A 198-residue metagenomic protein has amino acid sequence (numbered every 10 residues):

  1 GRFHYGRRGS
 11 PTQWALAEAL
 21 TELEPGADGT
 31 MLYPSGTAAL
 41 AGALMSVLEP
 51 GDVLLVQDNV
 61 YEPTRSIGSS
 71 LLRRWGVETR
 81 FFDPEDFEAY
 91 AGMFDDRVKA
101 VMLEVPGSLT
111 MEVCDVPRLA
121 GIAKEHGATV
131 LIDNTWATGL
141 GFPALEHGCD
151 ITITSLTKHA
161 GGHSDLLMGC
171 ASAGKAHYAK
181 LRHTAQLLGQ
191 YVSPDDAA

Functional and structural regions predicted by a protein language model:
G1-A38, T64, G68-S70: Conserved N-terminal alpha-helix of the aminotransferase class I/II PLP-enzyme fold
G29-A198: Conserved PLP-enzyme active-site core in the AAT-like
